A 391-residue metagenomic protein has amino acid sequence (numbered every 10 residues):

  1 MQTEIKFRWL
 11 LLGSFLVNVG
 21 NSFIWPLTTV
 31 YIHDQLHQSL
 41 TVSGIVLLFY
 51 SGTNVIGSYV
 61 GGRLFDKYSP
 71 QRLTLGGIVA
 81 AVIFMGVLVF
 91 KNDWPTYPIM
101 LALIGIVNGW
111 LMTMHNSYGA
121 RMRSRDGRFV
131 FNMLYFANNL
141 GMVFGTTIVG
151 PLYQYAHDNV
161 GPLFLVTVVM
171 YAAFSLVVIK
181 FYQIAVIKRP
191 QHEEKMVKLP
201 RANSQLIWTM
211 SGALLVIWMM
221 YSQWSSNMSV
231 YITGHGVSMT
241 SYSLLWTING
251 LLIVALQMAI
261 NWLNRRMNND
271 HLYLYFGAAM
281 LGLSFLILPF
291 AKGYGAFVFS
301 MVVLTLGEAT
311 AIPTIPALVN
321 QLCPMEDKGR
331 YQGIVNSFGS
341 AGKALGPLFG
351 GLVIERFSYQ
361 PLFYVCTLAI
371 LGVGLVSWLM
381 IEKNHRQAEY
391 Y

Functional and structural regions predicted by a protein language model:
M1-E4, Y182-A213: Juxtamembrane intracellular "pre-TM" segments in multi-pass secondary transporters
Q2-S51, L206-W246: Helix-loop boundary and gating motifs at the non-cytosolic
F15, P95-L111, L215, A296-T310: Hydrophobic core of transmembrane alpha-helices in multi-pass small-molecule transporters, especially MFS/SLC-type
S51-Y59, M142-V143, G250-M258, K343-A344: Residue-level signature of mid-helix packing/kink "hotspots" within the transmembrane helices of 12-pass Major
G57-S69, Y153, L256-N269, I354: Helix-to-loop junctions at the C-terminal end of transmembrane segments in multipass secondary transporters
R72-V87, L272-I287: Structural signature of the two symmetry-related core transmembrane helices
A102-N138: Cytoplasmic helix-loop-helix junction between adjacent transmembrane helices in 12-TM secondary transporters
P162-K180, F363-L379: Symmetry-related core transmembrane helices of the 12-TM Major Facilitator Superfamily/SLC fold
